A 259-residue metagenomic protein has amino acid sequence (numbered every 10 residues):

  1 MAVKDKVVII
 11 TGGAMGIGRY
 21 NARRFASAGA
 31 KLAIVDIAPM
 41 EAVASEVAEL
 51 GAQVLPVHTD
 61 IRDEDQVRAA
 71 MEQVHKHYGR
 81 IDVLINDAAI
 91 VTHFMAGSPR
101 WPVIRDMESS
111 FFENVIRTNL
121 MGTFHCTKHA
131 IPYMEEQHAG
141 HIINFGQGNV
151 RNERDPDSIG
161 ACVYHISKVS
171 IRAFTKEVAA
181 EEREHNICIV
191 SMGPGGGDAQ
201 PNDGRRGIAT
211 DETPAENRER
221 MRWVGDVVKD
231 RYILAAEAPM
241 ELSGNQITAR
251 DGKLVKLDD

Functional and structural regions predicted by a protein language model:
V3-A33: Canonical Rossmann dinucleotide-binding motif of NAD(H)/NADP(H)-dependent dehydrogenases/reductases, specifically
K6, Q53, R80-I81, M134-G148 (+2 more regions): Active-site loop of short-chain dehydrogenase/reductase
H58-M71, S109: The beta1-alpha1 cofactor-binding region of Rossmann-like NAD(H)/NADP(H)-dependent oxidoreductases
M95-I104, E108-E113: Substrate-binding pocket helix/loop in short-chain dehydrogenase/reductase
S109, H141-S170, T175-K176, A180-E184 (+1 more regions): Catalytic loop of short-chain dehydrogenase/reductase
T127-K128, K176: A short, exposed helix-loop element centered on a Lys and neighboring polar residues
E184-H185, S191-M192, I208-D259: C-terminal helical subdomain
